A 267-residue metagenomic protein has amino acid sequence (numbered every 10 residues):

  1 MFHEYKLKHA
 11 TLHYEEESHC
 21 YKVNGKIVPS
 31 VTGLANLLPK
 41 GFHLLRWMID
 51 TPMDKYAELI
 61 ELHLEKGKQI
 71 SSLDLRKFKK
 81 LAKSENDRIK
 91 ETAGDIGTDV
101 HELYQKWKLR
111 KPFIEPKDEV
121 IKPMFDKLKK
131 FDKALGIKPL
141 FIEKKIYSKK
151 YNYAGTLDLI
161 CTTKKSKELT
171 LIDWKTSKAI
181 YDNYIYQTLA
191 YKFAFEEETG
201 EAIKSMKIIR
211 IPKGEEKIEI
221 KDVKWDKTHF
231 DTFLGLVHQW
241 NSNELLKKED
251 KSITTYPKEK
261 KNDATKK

Functional and structural regions predicted by a protein language model:
M1-A154: Metal-dependent nuclease catalytic cores that hydrolyze phosphodiester bonds in DNA/RNA, characterized by
M1-T11, L246-K267: Glycine- and charge-rich intrinsically disordered segments
D118-V120, I146-E259: Nucleic-acid nuclease catalytic cores
K130-G136, I218-W225, K267: Short, charged low-complexity intrinsically disordered segments located at boundaries of structured domains
